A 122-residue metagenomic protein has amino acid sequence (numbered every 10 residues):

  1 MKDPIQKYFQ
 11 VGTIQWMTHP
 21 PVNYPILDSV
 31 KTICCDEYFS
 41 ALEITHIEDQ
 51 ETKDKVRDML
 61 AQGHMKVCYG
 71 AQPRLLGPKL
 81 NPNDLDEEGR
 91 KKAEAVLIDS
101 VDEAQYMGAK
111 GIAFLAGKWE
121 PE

Functional and structural regions predicted by a protein language model:
M1-Y106: N-terminal pre-domain/capping segments
S100, A104-E122: Active-site groove signature of glycoside hydrolases
